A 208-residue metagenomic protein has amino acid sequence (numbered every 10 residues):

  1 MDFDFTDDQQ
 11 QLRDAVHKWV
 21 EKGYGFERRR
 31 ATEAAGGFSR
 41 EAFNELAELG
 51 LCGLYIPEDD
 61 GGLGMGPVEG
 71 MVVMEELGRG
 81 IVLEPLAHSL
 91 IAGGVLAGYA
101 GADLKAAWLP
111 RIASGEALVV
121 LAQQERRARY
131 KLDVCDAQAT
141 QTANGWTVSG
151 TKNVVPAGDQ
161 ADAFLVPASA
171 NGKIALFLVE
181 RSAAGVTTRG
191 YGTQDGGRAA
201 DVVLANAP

Functional and structural regions predicted by a protein language model:
M1-L86, A107, R111: Amphipathic, small/basic residue-rich leader segments at the start of a protein or domain
L12, V16-G23, A100-L104, A143-S149 (+2 more regions): Long, well-ordered alpha-helical segments
M65-G66, Y130-D133, A157-A161: Short glycine/proline-enriched turns and hinge-like loops at secondary-structure junctions
V82-D103: N-terminal glycine-rich flavin-associated loop
G115-R126: A short, Trp-centered hydrophobic/proline-enriched beta-strand micro-motif
A122, S149-T188: A short core secondary-structure module
Y130-D136, V154-V155, E180-P208: Flexible, small-/acidic-enriched active-site or ligand-binding loops
K131-S149: Cytochrome P450 C-terminal beta-domain/meander region
